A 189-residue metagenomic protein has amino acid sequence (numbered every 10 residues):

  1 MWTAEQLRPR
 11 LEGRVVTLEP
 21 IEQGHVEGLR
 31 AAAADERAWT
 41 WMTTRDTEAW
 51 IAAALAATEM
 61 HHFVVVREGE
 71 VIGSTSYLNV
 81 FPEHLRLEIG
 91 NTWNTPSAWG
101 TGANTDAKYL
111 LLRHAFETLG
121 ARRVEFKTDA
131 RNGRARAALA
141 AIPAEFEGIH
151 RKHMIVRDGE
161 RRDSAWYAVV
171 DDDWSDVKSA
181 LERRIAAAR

Functional and structural regions predicted by a protein language model:
M1-A103, H114, T118, M154 (+1 more regions): GNAT-family acyltransferases
G90, T128-D129: Short His-Asn-centered micro-motif
T95-Y109, R122, A130-R136: Conserved glycine-rich acetyl-CoA-binding loop
Y109, R113-E117, A140: A broadly conserved amphipathic alpha-helix scaffold signal in soluble, globular proteins
E117-K127: Conserved GNAT acetyl-CoA-binding A-motif
K127, E145-E160: Conserved catalytic-core motifs of GNAT/GCN5-like acyltransferases
N132-G148: Conserved active-site alpha-helix within GNAT-family acetyltransferase domains
